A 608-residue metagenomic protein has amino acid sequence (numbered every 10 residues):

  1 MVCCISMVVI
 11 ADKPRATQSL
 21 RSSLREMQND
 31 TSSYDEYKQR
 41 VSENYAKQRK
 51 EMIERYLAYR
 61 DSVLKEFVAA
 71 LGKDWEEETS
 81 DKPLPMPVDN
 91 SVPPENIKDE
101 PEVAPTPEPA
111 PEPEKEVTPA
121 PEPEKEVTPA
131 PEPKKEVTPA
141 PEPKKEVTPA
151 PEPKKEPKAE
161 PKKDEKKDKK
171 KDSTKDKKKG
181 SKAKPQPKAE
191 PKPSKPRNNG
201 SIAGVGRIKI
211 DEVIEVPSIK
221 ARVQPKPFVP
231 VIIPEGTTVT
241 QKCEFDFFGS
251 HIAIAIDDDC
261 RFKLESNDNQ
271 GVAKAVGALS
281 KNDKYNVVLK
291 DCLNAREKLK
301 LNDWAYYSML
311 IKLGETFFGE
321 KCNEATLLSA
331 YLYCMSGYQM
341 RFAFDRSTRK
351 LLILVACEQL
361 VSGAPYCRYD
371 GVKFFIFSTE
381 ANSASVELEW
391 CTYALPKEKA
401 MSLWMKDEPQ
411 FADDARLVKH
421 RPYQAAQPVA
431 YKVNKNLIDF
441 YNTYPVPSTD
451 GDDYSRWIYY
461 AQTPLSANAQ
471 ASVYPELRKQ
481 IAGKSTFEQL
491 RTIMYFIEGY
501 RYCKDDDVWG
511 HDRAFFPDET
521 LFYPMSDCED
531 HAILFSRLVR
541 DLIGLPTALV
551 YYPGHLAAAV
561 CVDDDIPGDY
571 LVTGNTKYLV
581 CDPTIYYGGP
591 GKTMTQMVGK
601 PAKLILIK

Functional and structural regions predicted by a protein language model:
M7-I10: Sec/Tat signal peptide C-region and signal peptidase I cleavage site
D12-E235: Amphipathic, non-transmembrane alpha-helical stretches in extra-cytosolic proteins
Q28, K38, V92, N96-I97 (+1 more regions): Long, contiguous, compositionally biased segments that the model treats as domain-scale units
Y45, R49-M52, Y56, R60-V63 (+12 more regions): Sec/Tat-exported extracytoplasmic proteins
N267-M309, S455-F522, T584: Secondary-structure boundary elements
K312, E320, E324, L328-R478: Extended, non-transmembrane interaction/recognition domains
K321-C334, I493, I497, P524-Y551 (+1 more regions): Cysteine-centered nucleophilic/redox motifs
M340-G371, L477, A482-K484, D505 (+1 more regions): Hydrophobic/aromatic-rich core segments of domains that either
